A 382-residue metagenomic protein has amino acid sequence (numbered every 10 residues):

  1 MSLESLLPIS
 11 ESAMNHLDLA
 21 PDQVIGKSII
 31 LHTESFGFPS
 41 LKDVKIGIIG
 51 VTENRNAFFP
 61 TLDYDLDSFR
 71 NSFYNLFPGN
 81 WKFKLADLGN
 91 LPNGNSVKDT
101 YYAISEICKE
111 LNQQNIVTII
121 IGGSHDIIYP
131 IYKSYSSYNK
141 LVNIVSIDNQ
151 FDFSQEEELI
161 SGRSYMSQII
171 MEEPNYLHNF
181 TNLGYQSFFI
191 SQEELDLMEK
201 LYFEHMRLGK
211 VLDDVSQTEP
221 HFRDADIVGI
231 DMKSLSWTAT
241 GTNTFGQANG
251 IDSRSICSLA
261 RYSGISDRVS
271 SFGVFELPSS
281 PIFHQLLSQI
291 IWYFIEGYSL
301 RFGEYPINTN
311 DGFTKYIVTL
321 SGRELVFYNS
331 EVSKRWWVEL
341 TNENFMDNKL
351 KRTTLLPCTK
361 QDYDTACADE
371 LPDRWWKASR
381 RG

Functional and structural regions predicted by a protein language model:
L3-I48, E53-V274, P278-G382: Conserved alpha-helical scaffold segments that buttress catalytic/binding sites
